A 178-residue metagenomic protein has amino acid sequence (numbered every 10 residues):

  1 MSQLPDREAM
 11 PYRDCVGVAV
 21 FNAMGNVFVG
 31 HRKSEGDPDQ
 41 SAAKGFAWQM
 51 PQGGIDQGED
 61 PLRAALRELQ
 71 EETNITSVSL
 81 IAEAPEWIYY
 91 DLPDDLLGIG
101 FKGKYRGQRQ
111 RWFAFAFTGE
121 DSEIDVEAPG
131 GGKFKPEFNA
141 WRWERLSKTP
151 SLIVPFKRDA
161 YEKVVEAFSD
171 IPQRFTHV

Functional and structural regions predicted by a protein language model:
S2-M50, L62: N-terminal strand-loop-strand
Y12, P61, K157, Y161: Hydrophobic (often cysteine-bearing) scaffold residues that line and stabilize catalytic clefts of nucleotide/cofactor
A23, T118, E166: Residue-level marker of positions within ordered structural domains that often coincide with functionally constrained
E35, L92-L97, K163, F175: A generic membrane alpha-helix/interface feature
A47, P51, L97-K102, G131 (+2 more regions): Functional cleft and adjacent loop/helix regions within the main domain that mediate ligand binding or catalysis
G54-P155: Unchanged
L146-V178: Charged phosphate-binding loop/patch that engages nucleotide di/tri-phosphates or the phosphate backbone of nucleic
